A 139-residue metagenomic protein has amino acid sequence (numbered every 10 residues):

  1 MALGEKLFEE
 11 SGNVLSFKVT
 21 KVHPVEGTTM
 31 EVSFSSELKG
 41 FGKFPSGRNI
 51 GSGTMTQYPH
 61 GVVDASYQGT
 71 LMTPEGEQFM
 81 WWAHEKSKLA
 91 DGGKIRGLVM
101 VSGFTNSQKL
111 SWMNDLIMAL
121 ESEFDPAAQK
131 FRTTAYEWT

Functional and structural regions predicted by a protein language model:
M1-T139: Beta-strand-enriched cores of mature, soluble protein domains
